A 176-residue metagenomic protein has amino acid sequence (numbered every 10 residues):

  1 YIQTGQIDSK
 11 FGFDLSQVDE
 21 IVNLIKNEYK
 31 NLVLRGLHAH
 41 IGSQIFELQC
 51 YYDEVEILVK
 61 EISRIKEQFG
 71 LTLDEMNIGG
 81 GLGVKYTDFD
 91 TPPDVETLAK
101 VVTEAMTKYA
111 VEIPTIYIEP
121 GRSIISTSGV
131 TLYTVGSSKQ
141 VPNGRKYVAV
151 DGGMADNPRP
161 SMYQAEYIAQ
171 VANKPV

Functional and structural regions predicted by a protein language model:
Y1-E75, V84, A105: Active-site-proximal beta-alpha core segment in soluble small-molecule metabolic enzymes
Q3, K26, N31, F69 (+5 more regions): Solvent-exposed alpha-helices and their adjacent loops that cap or buttress functional pockets in soluble metabolic
H38-H40, E75-G81, I116-S128: A glycine-rich phosphate-binding loop feature that marks nucleotide/adenosyl-phosphate handling sites
Q44, G81-K85, S123-I125, M154-A155: Gly/Ser/Thr-rich beta-alpha loop segments that engage phosphate groups in nucleotides
E47-E54, K85-L98, S126-S137: Short glycine/threonine-rich loop-to-helix capping motif typified by GTGT followed within a few residues by an Asp-Pro
Q49, G70, D88-D90, P114 (+1 more regions): Short linear functional motifs in flexible/disordered or boundary regions
T72, V95, A99-T107: Active-site neighborhood of glycoside hydrolase catalytic domains
V101, V111-V176: Charged (often Lys/Glu-rich) extended helix/loop segments that serve as interaction or gating elements
